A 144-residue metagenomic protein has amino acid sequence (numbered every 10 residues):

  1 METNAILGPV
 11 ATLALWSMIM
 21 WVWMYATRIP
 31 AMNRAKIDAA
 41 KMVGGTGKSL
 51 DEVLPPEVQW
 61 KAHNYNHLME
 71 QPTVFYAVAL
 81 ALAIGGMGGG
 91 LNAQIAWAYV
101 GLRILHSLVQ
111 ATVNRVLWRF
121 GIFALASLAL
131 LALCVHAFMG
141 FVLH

Functional and structural regions predicted by a protein language model:
N4-G44: N-terminal signal-anchor transmembrane alpha helix
T12-L15, Y65, W97-G101, G121 (+1 more regions): Hydrophobic residues within alpha-helical transmembrane segments of multi-pass solute transporters/permease subunits
G45-Y65: Short membrane-interface loop/juxtamembrane segments of multi-pass integral membrane proteins
N66-A81: Core segments of transmembrane alpha-helices that mediate helix-helix packing or line hydrophobic substrate/ligand
A77-V100: Short alpha-helical packing/oligomerization segments
L80-I84, S107-L108, F138: Alpha-helical transmembrane segments of multipass membrane proteins
L105-A129: Interfacial loop-to-transmembrane junctions
L133-H144: Juxtamembrane boundary at the C-terminal end of a transmembrane helix
